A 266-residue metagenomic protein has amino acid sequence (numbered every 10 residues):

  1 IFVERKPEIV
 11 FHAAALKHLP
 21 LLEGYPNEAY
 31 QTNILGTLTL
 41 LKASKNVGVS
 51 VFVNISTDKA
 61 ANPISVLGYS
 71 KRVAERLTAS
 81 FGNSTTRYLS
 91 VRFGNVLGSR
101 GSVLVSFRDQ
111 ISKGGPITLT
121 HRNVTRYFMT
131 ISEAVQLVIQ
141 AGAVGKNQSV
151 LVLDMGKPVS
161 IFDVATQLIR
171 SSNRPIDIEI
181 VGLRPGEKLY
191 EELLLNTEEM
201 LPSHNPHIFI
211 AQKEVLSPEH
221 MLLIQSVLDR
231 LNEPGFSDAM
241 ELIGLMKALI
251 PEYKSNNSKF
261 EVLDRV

Functional and structural regions predicted by a protein language model:
I1-I9, G186: Conserved Rossmann-fold cofactor-binding substructure of NAD(P)-dependent oxidoreductases
E4, A43, Q140-A141: A generic secondary-structure signal
E4, P26-E28, G68-V73, S106-F107 (+1 more regions): Short secondary-structure boundary/capping segments
K6, T39, V73, D163-V164: Short Gly/charged-rich anion-binding patches and loops
H12-E75, S80-F81: Conserved Rossmann-fold NAD(P)-dependent oxidoreductase catalytic core, especially the SDR/UDP-sugar
E75-N95, R100-V266: Strand-loop microenvironment adjacent to phosphate/nucleotide-handling motifs in alpha/beta enzyme folds
